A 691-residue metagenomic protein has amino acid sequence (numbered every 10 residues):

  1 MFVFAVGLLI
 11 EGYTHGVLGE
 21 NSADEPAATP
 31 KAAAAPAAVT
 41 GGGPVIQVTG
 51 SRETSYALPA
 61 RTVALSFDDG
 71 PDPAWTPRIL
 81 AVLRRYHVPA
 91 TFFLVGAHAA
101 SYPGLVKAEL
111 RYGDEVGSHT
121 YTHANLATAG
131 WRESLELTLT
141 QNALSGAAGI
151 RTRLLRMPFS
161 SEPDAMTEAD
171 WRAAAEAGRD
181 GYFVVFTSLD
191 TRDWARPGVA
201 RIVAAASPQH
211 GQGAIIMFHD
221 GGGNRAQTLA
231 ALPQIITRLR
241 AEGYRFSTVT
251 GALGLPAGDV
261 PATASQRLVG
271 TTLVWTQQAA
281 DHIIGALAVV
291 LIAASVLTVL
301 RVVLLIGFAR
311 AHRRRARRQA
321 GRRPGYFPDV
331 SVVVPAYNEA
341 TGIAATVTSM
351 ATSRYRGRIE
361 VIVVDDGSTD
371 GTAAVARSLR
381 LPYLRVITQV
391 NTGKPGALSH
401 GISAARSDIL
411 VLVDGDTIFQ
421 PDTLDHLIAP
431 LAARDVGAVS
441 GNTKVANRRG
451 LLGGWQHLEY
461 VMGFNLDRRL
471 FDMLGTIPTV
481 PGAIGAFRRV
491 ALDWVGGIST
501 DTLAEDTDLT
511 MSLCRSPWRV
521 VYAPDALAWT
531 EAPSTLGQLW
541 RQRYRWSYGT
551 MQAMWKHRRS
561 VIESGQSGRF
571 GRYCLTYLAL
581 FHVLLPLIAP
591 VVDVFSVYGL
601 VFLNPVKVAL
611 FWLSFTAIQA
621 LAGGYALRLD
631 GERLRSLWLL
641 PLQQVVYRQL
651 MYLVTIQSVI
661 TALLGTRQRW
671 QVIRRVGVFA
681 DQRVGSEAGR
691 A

Functional and structural regions predicted by a protein language model:
M1-L65, D72-Y86, P233-Q278, R310-R323: N-terminal pre-catalytic segment of deacetylase/amide-hydrolase enzymes
P26-R151, M157: Active-site beta->alpha N-cap acidic-glycine motif
A100-S101, Y121-R238, Y244, G251 (+1 more regions): Catalytic domains of cell-wall/extracellular-matrix polysaccharide-remodeling enzymes, centered on de-N-acetylation
V296-L300, I306-P324, Y577-L664: Membrane-embedded multi-pass helical conduit in multi-pass membrane proteins, especially envelope-biosynthetic
P328-S331, E360, D493, D508: Cell-envelope/extracellular polymer assembly enzymes that use nucleotide-activated donors
T348-R358: Short, acidic, metal-binding catalytic loop of nucleotide-sugar glycosyltransferases
D365-A374, T392: A conserved acidic beta->alpha catalytic loop
V390-S399, S403, S407-D408, V413 (+5 more regions): Long helical/loop segments within the catalytic core of UDP-sugar-dependent glycosyltransferases, especially the large
